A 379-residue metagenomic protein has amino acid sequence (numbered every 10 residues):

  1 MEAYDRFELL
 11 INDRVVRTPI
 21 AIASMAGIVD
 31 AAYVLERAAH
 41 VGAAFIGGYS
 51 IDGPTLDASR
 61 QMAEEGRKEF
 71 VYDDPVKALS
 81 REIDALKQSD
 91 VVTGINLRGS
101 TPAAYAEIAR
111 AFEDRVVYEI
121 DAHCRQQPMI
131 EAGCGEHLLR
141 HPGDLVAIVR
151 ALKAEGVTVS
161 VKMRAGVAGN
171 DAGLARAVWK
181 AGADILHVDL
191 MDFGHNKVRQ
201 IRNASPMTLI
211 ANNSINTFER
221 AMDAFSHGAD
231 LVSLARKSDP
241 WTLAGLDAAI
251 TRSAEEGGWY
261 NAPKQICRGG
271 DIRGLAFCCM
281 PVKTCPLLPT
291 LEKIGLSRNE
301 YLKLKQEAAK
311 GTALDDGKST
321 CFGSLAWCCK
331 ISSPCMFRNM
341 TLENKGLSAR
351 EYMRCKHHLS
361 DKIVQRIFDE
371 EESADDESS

Functional and structural regions predicted by a protein language model:
M1-A3, V167, N203-A211, I215-S379: Alpha/beta catalytic cores of nucleotide-metabolism and tRNA/nucleoside-modifying enzymes
M1-T101, C321-S378: N-terminal capping/small domains of soluble enzymes
A3, T55-A58, V76-S80, P102-A104 (+5 more regions): Active-site-adjacent beta->alpha loops and helix N-cap segments on the catalytic face of soluble alpha/beta enzymes
V15-I22, Q88-I95, K153-R164, R202-S214: Short beta-strand/loop segments at the ligand-binding rim of alpha/beta enzyme cores
D30-A38, P102-D114, G169-K180, I215-L234: Catalytic cores of alpha/beta
H40-A44, E113-V117, V157-T158, W179-L186 (+2 more regions): Glycine-enriched alpha-helix->loop->beta-strand junction motifs that scaffold or abut catalytic
I46-P54, V117-P128, D184-H195, H227-A248: Glycine-rich phosphate-binding active-site loops on the catalytic face of alpha/beta enzymes
F70-D74, N96, Y118-H123, G135-D144 (+4 more regions): Catalytic beta/alpha-barrel core
